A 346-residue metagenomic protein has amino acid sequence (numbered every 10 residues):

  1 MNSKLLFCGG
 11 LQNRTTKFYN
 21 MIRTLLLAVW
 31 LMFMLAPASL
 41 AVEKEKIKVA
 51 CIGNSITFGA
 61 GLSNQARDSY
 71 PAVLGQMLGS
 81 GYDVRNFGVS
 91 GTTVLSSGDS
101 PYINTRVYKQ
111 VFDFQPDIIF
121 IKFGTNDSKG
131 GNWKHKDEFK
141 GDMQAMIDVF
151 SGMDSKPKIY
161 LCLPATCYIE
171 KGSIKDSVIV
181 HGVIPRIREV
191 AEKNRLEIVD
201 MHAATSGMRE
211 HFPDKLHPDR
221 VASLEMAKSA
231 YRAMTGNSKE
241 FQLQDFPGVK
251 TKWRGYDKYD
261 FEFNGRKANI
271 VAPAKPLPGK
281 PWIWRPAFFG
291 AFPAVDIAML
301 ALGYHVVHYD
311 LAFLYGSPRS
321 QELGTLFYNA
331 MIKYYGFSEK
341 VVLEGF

Functional and structural regions predicted by a protein language model:
M1-I52, I56-Q65, A72-G81, D113-Q115 (+4 more regions): N-terminal secretory targeting modules
E45-C51, I56-Q144, V178: Conserved SGNH/GDSL esterase-like catalytic core that processes O-acyl groups on lipids and polysaccharides
I52, V342-F346: Short beta-strand immediately N-terminal to the catalytic nucleophile in serine-hydrolase-like folds
L62, A165-K239: Catalytic His-Asp segment of secreted/periplasmic serine-dependent ester chemistry enzymes
Y70-G75, A291-V307: Short amphipathic alpha-helix adjacent to the substrate-entry channel of hydrolases
S238-P278: A domain-start/cap signature at the N-terminus of enzymes
P278-F288: Short beta-strand element of the alpha/beta-hydrolase
Y315-E339: Alpha/beta-hydrolase active-site loop
